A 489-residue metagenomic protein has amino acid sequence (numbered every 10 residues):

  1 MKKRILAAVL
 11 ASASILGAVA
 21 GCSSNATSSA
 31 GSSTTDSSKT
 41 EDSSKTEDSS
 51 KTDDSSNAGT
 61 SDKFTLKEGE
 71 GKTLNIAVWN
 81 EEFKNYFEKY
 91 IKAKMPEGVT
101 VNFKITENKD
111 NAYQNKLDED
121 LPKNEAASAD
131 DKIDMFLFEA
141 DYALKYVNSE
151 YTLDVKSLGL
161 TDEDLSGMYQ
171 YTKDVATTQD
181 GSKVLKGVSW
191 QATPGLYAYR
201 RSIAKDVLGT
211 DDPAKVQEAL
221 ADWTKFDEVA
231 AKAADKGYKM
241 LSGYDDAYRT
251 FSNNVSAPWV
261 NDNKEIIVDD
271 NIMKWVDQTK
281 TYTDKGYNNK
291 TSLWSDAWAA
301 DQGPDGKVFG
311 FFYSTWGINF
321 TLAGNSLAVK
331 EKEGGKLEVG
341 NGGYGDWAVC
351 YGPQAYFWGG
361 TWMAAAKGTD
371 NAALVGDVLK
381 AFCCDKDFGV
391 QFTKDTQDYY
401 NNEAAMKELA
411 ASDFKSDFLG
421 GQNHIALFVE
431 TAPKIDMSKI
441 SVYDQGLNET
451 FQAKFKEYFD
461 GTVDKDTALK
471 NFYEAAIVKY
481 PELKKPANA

Functional and structural regions predicted by a protein language model:
R4, A8, C22-L144, L374 (+2 more regions): Conserved N-terminal structural module of periplasmic/extracytoplasmic solute-binding proteins
L16-V19: Bacterial Sec-type N-terminal signal peptides, specifically the leucine/valine-rich hydrophobic h-region
A58-T65, N111, F138-L196, T224 (+1 more regions): Hinge/lid segment of periplasmic solute-binding proteins
K84-K92, N253-N254, K274-D377: Extracytoplasmic/periplasmic substrate-binding proteins
M95-K109, S128-D130, T210-Q217, N263-E265 (+3 more regions): A local structural motif
Q114-K132, F136, L144, S149 (+5 more regions): Short helices/loops that flank or line small-molecule/ion binding pockets
T152, A328, Y356-F357, T361-Q445 (+1 more regions): Mature extracytoplasmic/periplasmic domains
K156-D164, T177-A247, V260-L293, K367-A373 (+1 more regions): Helix-loop-helix "hinge/cap" segment bordering the ligand-binding cleft or interdomain interface
